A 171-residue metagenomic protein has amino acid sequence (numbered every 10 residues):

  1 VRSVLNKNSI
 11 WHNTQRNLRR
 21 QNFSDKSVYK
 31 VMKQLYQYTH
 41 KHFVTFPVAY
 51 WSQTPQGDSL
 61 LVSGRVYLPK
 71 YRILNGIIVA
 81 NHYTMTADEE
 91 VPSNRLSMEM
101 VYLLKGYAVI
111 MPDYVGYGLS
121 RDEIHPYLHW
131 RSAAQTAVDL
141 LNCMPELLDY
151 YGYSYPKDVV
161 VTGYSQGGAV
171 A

Functional and structural regions predicted by a protein language model:
V1-F43: N-terminal targeting or regulatory segments adjacent to alpha/beta-hydrolase or S9 domains
V28-G76: N-terminal cap/lid segment of alpha/beta-hydrolase-fold proteins
P55-S63, Y67-K105, D113: Short, surface-exposed "cap/lid" segments of acyl-processing enzymes
G116-P126: Glycine-rich "HGGG/HGxG" loop immediately N-terminal to the catalytic nucleophile of the alpha/beta-hydrolase
Y127-Y150: Alpha/beta-hydrolase active-site loop
Q135, G163-A171: Glycine-rich nucleophile elbow surrounding the catalytic serine of serine-hydrolase chemistry
G152-S165: Alpha/beta-hydrolase fold nucleophile elbow
